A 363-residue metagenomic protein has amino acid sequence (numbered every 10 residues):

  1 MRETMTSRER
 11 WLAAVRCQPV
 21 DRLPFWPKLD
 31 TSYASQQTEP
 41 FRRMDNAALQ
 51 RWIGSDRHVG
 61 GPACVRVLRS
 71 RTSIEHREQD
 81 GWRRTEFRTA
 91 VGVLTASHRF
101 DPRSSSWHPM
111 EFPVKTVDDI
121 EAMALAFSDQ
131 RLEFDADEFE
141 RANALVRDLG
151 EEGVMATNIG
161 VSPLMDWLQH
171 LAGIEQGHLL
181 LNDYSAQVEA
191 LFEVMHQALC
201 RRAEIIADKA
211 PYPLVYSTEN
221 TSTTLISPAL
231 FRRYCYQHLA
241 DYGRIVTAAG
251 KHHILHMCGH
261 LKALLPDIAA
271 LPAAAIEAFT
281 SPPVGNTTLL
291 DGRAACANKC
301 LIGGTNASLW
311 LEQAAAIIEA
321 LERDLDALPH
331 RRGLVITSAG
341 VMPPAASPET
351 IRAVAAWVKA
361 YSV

Functional and structural regions predicted by a protein language model:
M1-D30, A122-V363: Active-site loop segments of alpha/beta catalytic cores
P19, R51-H58, Q79-G81, A90-V93: Short, solvent-exposed loop/edge-beta patches enriched in aromatic
W26-D30, G61-A63, R88-A90, R99-F100 (+1 more regions): Acidic/polar N-terminal loop/beta-strand segments that form early-domain functional surfaces
Y33, V93-T95, L311: Residue-level signal for secondary-structure boundary sites
A34-T72, H76: Segments that shape or occlude catalytic/ligand-binding pockets
Q36-T38, H98-R99, Q313-A315, P348: Short conserved micro-motifs at the rims of enzyme active sites and ligand-binding pockets
S73-D129, E152: A contiguous, low-structure linker/loop signature
